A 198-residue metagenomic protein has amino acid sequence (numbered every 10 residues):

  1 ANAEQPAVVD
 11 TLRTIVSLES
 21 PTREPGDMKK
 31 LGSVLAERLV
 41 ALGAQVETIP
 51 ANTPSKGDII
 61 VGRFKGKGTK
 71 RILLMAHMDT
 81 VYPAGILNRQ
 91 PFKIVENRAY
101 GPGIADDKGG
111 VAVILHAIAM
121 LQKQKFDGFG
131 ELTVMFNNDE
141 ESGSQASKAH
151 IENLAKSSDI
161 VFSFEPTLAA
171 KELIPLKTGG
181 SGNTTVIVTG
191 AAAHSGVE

Functional and structural regions predicted by a protein language model:
A1-I104, Q122-F129: Acidic/His- and Gly-rich active-site-bordering loop/insert found across diverse amide/peptide-bond hydrolases
E19, L74-H77, I114, V134 (+1 more regions): Buried hydrophobic positions in well-ordered alpha/beta secondary-structure cores of metabolic enzymes
T22, A192-H194: A generic structural motif
M28, I86, V111, S144-K148 (+1 more regions): Conserved strand-to-helix beginnings and helix N-cap segments that scaffold or border functional pockets
H77, H194-S195: Histidine-centered active-site/metal-ligand motif
D107-G179, N183: Acidic/histidine-rich catalytic neighborhood of metal-dependent amide-processing enzymes
L176, S195-E198: Acidic-enriched catalytic cores of C-N bond-cleaving enzymes acting on peptides and small amides
S181-A192: Hydrophobic/proline-rich hinge and linker segments of small-molecule sensing/allosteric domains, predominantly
